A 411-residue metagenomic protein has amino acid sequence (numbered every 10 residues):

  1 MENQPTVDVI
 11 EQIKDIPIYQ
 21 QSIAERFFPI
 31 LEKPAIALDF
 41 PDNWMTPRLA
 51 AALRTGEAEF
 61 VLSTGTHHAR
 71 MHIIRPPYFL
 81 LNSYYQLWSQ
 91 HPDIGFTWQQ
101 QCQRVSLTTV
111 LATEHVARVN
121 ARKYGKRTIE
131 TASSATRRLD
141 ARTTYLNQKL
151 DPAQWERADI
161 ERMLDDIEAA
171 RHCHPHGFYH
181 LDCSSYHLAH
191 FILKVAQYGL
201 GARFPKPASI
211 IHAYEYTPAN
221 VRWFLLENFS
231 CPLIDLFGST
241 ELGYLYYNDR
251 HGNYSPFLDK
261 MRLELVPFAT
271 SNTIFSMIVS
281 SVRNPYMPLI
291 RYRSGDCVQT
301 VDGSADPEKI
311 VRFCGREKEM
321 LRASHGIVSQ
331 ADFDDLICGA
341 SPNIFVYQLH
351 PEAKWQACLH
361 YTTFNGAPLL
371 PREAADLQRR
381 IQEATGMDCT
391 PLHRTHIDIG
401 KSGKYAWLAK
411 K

Functional and structural regions predicted by a protein language model:
M1-E11, L139-K411: Active-site glycine/GP-rich loop and adjacent strand/helix microenvironment that borders small-molecule binding pockets
M1-R127, T131-A153, C173-P175, H180-D182 (+2 more regions): Nucleotide 5′-phosphate-binding alpha/beta core
